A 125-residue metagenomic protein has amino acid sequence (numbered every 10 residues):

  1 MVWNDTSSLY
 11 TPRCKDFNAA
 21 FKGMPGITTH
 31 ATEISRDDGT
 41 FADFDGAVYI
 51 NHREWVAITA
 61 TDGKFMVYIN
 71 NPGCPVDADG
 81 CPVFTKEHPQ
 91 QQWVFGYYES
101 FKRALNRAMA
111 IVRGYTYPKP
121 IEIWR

Functional and structural regions predicted by a protein language model:
M1-K86, P118-W124: Short N-terminal "domain-start" leader segments that mark the transition from disordered tails or signal peptides into
A20, F84-T116: A short, charged, amphipathic alpha-helix used as a generic interaction element across diverse proteins
